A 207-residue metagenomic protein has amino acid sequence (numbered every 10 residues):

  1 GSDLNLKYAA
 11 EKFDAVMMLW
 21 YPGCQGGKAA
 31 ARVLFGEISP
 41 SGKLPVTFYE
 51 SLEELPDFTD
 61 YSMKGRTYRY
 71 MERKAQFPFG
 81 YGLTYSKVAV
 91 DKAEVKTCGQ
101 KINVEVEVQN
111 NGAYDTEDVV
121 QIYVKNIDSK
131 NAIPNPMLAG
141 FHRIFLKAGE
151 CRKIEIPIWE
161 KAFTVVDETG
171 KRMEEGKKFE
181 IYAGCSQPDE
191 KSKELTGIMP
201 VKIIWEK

Functional and structural regions predicted by a protein language model:
G1-E117, Y123-K125, G176, E180-G184 (+3 more regions): Secreted, periplasmic, or luminal enzymes acting at the cell surface/secretory milieu
M18-P22, K96-G99, G140-A148, G170: Short, contiguous acidic/charged loop-to-helix segments that flank catalytic cores in large enzymes
N111-A113, I127-S129, K161-F163, S186-P188: Short coil/turn motifs at secondary-structure junctions
D115-I122, P134, V166-T169: Short, hydrophobic/aromatic beta-strand segments
K130-V166: Intrinsically disordered, low-complexity Pro/Gly/Ser/Thr-rich segments with frequent PxxP/GP/PP motifs and embedded
F141, F145, P200-E206: Short, solvent-exposed aromatic-acidic interface loops
A162-K178: Short glycine/proline/serine/threonine-rich loop/turn segments at secondary-structure transition edges
Q187-G197: Beta-sandwich strand segments
